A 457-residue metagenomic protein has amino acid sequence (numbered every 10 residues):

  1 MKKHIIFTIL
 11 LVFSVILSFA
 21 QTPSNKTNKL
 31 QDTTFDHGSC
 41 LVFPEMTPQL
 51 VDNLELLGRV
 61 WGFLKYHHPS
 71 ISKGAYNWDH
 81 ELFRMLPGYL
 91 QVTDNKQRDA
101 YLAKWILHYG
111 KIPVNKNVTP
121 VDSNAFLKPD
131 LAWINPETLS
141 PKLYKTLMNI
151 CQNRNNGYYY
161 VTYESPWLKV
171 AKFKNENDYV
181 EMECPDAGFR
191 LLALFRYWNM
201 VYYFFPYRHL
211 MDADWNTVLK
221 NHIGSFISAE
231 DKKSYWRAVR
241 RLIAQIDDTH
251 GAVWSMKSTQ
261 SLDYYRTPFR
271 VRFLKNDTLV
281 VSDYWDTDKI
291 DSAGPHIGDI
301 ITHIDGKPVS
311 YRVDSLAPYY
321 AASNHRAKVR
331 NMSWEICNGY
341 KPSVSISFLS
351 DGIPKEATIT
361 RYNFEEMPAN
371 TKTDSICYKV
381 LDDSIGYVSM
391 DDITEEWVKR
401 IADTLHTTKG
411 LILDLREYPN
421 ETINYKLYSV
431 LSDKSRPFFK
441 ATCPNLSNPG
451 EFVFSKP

Functional and structural regions predicted by a protein language model:
M1-N25: Bacterial Sec-dependent N-terminal signal peptides
T22-K174, K220, D299, N324 (+3 more regions): Conserved acidic, small-residue-rich alpha-beta core segments centered on
K26-T34, W236-T287, D291, T373-K379: PDZ/PDZ-like peptide-tail recognition elements
T33, S123, D277-T278, S292 (+4 more regions): Coil residues (strongly favoring Ser/Thr
L41, Q49, L64-K65, L90 (+9 more regions): Cleft-lining beta-strand/loop regions that shape enzyme active-site pockets
Q49-L50, E55-F63, L131-S165, E176 (+3 more regions): PDZ/PDZ-like domain segments forming the peptide/carboxylate-binding groove, activating on the N-terminal beta-strands
S70-W105, F204-H250: Amphipathic alpha-helical substructures
D314-A327: Short, compositionally biased
